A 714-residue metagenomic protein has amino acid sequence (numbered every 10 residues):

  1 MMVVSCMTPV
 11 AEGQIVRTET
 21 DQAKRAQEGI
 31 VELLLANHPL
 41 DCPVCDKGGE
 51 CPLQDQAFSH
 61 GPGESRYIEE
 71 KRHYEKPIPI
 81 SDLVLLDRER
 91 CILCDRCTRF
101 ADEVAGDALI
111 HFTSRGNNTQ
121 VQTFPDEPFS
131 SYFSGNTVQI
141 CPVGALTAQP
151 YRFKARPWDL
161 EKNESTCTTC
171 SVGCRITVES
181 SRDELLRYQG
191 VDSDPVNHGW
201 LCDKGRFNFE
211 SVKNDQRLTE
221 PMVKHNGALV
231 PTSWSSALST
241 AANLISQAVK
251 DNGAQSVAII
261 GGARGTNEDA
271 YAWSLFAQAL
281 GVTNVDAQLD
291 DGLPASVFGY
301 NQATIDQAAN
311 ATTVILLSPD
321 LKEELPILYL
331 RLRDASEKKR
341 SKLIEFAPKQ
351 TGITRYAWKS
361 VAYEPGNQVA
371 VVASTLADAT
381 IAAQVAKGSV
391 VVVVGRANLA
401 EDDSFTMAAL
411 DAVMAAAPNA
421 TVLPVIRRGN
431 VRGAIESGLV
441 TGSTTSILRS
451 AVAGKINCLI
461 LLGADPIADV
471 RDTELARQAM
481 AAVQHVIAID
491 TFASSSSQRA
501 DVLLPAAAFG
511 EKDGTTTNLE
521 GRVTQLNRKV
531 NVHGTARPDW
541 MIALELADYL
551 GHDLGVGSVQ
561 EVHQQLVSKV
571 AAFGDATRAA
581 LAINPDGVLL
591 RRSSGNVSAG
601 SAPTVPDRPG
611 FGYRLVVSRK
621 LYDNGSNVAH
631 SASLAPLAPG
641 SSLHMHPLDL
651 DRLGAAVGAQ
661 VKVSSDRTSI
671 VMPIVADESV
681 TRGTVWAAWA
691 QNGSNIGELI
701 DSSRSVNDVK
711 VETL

Functional and structural regions predicted by a protein language model:
M1-A377, R652, V675, Q691-L714: N-terminal export/assembly segments and adjacent metallocofactor-ligating motifs of anaerobic energy-metabolism
N118, K154-E161, G262-R264, I426-V431 (+1 more regions): A glycine-rich phosphate-binding loop feature that marks nucleotide/adenosyl-phosphate handling sites
A148-Y151, N252-V257, N419-V425, L554-E561: Flexible, glycine/charged-enriched surface loops at secondary-structure junctions
E179-E184, A417, S665-D666: Short acidic-glycine loop/turn motifs at beta-strand connectors
Q255-A258, V314, G388-V394, I456-L461: Generic beta-sheet signal
S274, N310-L316, K322-G352, L410-D411 (+6 more regions): A cross-kingdom feature strongest in bacterial/archaeal respiratory oxidoreductases
V369-A400: Phosphate/pyrophosphate-binding active-site segments
S389-V452, E520: A glycine-rich, hydrophobic/aromatic-adjacent loop/helix-cap motif
